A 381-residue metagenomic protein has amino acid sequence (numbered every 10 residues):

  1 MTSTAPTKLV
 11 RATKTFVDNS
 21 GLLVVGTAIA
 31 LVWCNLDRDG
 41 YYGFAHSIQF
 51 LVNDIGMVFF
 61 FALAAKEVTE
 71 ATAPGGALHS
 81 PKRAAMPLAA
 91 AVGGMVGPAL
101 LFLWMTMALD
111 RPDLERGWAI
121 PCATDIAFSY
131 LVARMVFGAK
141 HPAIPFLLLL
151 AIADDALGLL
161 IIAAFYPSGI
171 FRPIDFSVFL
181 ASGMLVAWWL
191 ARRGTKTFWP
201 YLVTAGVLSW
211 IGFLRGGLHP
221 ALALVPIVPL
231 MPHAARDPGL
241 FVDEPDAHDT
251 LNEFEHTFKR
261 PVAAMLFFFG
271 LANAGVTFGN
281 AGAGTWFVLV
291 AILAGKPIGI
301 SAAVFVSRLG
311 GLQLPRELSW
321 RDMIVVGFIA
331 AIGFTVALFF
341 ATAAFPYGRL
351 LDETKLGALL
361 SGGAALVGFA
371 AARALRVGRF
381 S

Functional and structural regions predicted by a protein language model:
T2-N19, V32-Y42, S182, T197-R215 (+3 more regions): Predominantly late transmembrane helices and immediately cytosolic-facing juxtamembrane segments
R11-V17, Y41-N53, P81-A89, P112-A119 (+5 more regions): Interfacial loop-to-helix junctions that mark the boundaries of transmembrane helices in multi-pass membrane
T27, L31-L36, I55-A71, A91-M107 (+11 more regions): Transmembrane alpha-helical segments of multi-pass membrane transport proteins and ion-pumping complexes
N35-Y42, E67-A77, W104-D110, L157-G158 (+2 more regions): Transmembrane helix-loop junctions in multi-pass membrane proteins
S47, S80-A89, L109-C122, A139-L149 (+3 more regions): The feature identifies polytopic integral membrane transport proteins across all domains of life
P74-F102, F171-M184, G279-P297, W320 (+2 more regions): Entry/N-cap segments of selected transmembrane alpha helices and their immediately preceding amphipathic helices
P74-P81, L109-P112, R134-I144, A153 (+5 more regions): Juxtamembrane helix-boundary/capping and inter-helix hinge elements in multi-pass membrane proteins
V136-P232: Functional cores that coordinate and move charged inorganic groups
